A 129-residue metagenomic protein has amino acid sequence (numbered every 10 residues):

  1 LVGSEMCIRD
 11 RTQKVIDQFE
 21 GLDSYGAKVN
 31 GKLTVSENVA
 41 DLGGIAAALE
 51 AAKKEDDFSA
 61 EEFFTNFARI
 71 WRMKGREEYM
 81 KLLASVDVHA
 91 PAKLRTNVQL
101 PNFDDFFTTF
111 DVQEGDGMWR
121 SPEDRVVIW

Functional and structural regions predicted by a protein language model:
S4-W129: Zinc-dependent metallohydrolase catalytic domains
